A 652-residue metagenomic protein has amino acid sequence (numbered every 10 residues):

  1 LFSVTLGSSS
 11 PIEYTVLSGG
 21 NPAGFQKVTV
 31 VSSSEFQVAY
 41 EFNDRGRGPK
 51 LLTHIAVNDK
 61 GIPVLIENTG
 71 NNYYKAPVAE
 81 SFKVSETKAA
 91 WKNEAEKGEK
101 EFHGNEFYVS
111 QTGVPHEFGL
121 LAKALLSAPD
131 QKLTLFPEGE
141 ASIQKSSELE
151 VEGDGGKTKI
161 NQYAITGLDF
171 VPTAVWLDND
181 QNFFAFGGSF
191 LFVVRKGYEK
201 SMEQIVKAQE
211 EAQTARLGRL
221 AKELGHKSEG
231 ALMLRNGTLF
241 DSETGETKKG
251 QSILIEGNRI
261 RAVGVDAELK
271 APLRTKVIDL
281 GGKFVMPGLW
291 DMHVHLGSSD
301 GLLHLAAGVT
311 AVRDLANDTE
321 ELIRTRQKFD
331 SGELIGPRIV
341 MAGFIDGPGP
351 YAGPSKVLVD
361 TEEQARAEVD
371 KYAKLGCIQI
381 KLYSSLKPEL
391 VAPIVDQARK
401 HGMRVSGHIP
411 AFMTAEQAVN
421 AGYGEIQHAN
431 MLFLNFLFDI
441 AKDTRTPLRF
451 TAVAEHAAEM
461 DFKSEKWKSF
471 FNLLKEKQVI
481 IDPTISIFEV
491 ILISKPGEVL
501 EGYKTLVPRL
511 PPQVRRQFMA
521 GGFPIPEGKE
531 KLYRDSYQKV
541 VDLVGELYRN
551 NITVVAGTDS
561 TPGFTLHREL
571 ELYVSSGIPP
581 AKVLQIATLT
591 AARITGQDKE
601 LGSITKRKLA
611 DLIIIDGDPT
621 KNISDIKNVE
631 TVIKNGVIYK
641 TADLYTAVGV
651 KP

Functional and structural regions predicted by a protein language model:
L17-N93, G167: N-terminal mature ectodomain segment of secretory-pathway/periplasmic proteins
N21-A23, K75-Q162, F184-G187, K207-E211: Solvent-exposed helix/loop surface patches that form functional interfaces
E229-L234, K270-L302, A306, T310: Replace "His-x-His-based motif
L239-S252, V265-D266, F564, I578-L584 (+1 more regions): Acidic, glycine-enriched loop/beta-strand segments at the rims of small-molecule binding/catalytic pockets
T244-M286: Histidine-rich, glycine-flanked metal-binding segment
G288-L296, P350-Q364: Active-site mouth loops of central-metabolism enzymes
G301-E320, R338-F344, K374-L386, M403-S406 (+3 more regions): Divalent metal-dependent hydrolysis catalytic cores, especially in the metallo-beta-lactamase
E368-L386, G424, L432-S576, A642 (+1 more regions): Active-site neighborhoods of metal-dependent hydrolases
